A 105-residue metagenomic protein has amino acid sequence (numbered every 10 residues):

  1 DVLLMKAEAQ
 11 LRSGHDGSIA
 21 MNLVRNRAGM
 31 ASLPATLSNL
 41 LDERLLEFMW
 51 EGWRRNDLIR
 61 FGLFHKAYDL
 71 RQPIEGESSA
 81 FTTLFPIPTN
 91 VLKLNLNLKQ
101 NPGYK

Functional and structural regions predicted by a protein language model:
D1-L23, S38-M49: Extended, hydrophobic/aromatic-rich amphipathic alpha-helical segments that build helical scaffolds
A9, M30-A31: Short, contiguous acidic/charged loop-to-helix segments that flank catalytic cores in large enzymes
R25, S32-K105: Long, intrinsically disordered, low-complexity segments
